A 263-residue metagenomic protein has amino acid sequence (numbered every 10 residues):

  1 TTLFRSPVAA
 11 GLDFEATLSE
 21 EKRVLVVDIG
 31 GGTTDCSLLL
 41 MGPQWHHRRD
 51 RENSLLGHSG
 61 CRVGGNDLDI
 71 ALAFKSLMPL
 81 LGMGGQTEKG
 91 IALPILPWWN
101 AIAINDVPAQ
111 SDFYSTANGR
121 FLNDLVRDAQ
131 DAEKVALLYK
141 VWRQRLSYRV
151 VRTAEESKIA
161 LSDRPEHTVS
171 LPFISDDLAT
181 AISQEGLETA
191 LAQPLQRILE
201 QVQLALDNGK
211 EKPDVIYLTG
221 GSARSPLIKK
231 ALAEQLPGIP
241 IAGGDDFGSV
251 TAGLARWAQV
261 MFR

Functional and structural regions predicted by a protein language model:
T2-L3: Short, small-residue-biased leader/transition segments that mark boundaries at the very start of proteins
S6-T17, D69-K75, Q193, A223 (+1 more regions): Glycine-rich phosphate-binding/hydrolytic loop that grips phosphoryl groups
P7-L18, T153, S157-A160, T189-D214 (+2 more regions): Phosphate/ATP-binding catalytic cores across multiple sugar-kinase/actin-like superfamilies, primarily ASKHA
A16-R49, L218: Gly/Thr-rich phosphate-binding beta-strand-loop-beta motif of the actin/hexokinase/Hsp70
E21-V27, L56-G64, L178, I182 (+3 more regions): Alpha-helix capping and helix-loop boundary segments enriched in small/acidic/polar residues
L40-F173: Phosphate-binding glycine-rich/basic clefts of nucleotide- and phosphate-handling proteins, predominantly
Y139-S147, D176-L206: Adenine-nucleotide phosphate-binding core of ATP-dependent small-molecule kinases
W142, L146-S147, P213-L232: Glycine-rich phosphate-binding loops at beta-strand->alpha-helix junctions
